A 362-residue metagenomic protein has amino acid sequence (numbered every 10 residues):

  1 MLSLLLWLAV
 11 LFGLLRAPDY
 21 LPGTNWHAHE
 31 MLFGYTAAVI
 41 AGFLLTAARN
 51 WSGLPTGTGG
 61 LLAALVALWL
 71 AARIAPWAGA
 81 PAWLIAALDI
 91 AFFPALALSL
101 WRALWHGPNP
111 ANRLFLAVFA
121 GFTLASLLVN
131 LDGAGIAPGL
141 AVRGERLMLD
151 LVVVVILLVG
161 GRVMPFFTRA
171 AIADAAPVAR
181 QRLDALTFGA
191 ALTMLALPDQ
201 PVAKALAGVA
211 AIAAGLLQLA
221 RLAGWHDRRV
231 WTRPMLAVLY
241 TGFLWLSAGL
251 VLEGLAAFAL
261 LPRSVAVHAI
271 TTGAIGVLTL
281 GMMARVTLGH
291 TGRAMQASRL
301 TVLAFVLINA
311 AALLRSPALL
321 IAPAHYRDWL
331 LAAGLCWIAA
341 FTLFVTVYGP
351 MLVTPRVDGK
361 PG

Functional and structural regions predicted by a protein language model:
M1-G362: Hydrophobic alpha-helical transmembrane segments of multi-pass integral membrane proteins
